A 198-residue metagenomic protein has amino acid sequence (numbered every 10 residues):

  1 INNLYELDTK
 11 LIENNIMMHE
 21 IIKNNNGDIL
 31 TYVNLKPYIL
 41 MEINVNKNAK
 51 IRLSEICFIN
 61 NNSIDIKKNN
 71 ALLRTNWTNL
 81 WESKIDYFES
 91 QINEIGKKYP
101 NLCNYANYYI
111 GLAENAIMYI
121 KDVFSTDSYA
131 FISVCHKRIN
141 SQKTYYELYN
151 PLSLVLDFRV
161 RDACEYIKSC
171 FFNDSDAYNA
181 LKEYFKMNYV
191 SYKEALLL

Functional and structural regions predicted by a protein language model:
I1-N70: ATP-binding pocket architecture of kinase catalytic cores
E6-T9, C57, N61, N107 (+3 more regions): Surface-exposed alpha-helical segments enriched in charged/polar residues
N61-I64, K121, F171, Y189: Hydrophobic/aromatic-lined pockets within catalytic cores
N69-V134, N179: ATP-dependent phospho-/nucleotidyl transfer catalytic cores
I117-A163: Active-site acidic catalytic loop and adjacent metal/ATP-binding pocket of ATP-dependent phosphoryl transfer enzymes
Y145-V190: Active-site Asp-x-Gly
Y189-L198: C-terminal structured domain segments
